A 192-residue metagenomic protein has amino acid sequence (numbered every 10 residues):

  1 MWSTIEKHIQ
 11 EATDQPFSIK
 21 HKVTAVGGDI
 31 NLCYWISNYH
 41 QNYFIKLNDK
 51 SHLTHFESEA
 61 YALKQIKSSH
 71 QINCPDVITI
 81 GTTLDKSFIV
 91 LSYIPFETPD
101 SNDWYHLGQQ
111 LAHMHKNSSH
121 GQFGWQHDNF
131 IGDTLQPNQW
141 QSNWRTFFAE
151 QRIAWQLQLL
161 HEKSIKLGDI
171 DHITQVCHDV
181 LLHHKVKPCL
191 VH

Functional and structural regions predicted by a protein language model:
M1-T13, S119-H192: An alpha-helical support segment within catalytic cores of ATP-dependent transferases
P16-V23: Conserved N-terminal boundary motif of the eukaryotic protein kinase catalytic domain
V23-T146: ATP-binding pocket architecture of kinase catalytic cores
